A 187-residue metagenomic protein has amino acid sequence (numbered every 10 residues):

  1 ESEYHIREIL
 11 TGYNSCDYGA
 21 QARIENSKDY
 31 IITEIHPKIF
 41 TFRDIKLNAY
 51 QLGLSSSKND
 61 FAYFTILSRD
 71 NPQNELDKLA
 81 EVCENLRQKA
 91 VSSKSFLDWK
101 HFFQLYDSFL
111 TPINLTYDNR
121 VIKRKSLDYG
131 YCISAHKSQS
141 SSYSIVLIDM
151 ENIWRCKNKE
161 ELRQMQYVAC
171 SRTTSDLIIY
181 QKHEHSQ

Functional and structural regions predicted by a protein language model:
E1-S186: Core RecA-like ATPase module of SF1/SF2 helicases and allied nucleic-acid translocases
